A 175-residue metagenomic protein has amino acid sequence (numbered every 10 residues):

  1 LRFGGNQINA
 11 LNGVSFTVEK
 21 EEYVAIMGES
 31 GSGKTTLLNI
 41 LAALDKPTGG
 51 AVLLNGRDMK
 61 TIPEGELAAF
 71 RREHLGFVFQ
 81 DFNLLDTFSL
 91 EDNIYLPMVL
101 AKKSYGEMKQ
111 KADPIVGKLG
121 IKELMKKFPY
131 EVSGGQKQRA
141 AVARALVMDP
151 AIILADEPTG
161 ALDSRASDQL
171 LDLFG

Functional and structural regions predicted by a protein language model:
L1-G175: ABC family nucleotide-binding domain
